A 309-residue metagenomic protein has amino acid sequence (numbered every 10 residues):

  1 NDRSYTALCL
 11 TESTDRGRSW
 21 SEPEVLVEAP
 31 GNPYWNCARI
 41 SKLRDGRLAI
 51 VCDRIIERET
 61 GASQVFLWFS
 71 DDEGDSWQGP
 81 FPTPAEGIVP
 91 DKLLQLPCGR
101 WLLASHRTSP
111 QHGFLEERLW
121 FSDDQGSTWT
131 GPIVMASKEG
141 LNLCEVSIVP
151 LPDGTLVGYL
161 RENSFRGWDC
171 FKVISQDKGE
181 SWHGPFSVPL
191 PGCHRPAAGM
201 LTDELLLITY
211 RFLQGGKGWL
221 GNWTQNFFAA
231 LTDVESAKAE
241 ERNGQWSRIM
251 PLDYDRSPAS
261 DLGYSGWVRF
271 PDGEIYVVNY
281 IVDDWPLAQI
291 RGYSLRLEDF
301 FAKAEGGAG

Functional and structural regions predicted by a protein language model:
N1-G309: Asp-box/BNR beta-propeller blade signature and adjacent active/binding-site loops in extracellular glycan-interacting
